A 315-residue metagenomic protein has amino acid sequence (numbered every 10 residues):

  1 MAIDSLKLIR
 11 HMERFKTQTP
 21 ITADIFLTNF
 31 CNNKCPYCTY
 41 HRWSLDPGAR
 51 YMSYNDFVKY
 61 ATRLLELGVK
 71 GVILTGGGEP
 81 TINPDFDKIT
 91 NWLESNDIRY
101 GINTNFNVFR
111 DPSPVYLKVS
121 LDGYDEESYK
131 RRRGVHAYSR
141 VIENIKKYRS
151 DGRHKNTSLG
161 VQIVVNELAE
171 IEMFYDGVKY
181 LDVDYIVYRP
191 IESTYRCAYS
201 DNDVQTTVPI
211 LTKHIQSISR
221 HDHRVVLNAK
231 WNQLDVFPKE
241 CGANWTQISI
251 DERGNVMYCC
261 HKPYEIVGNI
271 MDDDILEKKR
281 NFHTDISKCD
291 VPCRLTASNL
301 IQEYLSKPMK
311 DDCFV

Functional and structural regions predicted by a protein language model:
M1-T19, H41, R253-V315: Flexible mid-to-C-terminal extensions adjoining Fe-S/redox cofactors in radical SAM and related proteins
M1-Y116, D203-T207, L300, S306 (+1 more regions): Conserved alpha-helical substructure of the radical SAM core
F15, F109, D151, K239-E240 (+2 more regions): Short secondary-structure boundary/capping segments
P20-T22, S158-G160, D290: Short, solvent-exposed beta-strand edge segments and adjacent coil->beta transition regions
L27, C31-N32, S53, E79 (+9 more regions): Generic structural signal for small/hydrophobic residues in well-ordered secondary structure, especially within
P47, E66, D87, R99 (+3 more regions): Radical SAM enzyme [4Fe-4S]-AdoMet core and its adjacent flexible, acidic and glycine-rich loops/tails across
R63, W92-S95, K147, Y180 (+1 more regions): Residues within well-ordered alpha-helical secondary structure of globular protein domains
G78, T104-F106, R133, W231 (+1 more regions): Short, well-ordered turn and helix-capping elements at secondary-structure junctions
